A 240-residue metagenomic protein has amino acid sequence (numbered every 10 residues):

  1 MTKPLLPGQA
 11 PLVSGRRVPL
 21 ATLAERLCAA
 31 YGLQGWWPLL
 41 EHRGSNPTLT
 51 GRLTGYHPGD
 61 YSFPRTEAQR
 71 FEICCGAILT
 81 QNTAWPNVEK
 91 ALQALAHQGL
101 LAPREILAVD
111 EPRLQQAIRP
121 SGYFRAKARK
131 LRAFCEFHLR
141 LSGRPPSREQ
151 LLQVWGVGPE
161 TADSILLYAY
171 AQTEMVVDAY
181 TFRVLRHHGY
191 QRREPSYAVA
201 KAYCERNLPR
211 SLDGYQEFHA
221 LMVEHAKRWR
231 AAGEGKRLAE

Functional and structural regions predicted by a protein language model:
M1-R144, R210-G214, F218-E240: N-terminal polyanion-binding entry modules of DNA glycosylases/AP lyases and select other DNA-binding proteins
Q69, W155, A179, A198-A202: An alpha-helix initiation/capping motif
G76-L79, L131-E136, R144-Q191, L221: Catalytic DNA-binding helix-loop module of base-excision-repair DNA glycosylases/AP lyases
W85, L100, A171-M175, Y190 (+2 more regions): Alpha-helix boundary/capping and short turn/kink residues
L92, L107-D110, I118, W155 (+3 more regions): A general structural motif at alpha-helix termini
L101-A102, G143-P146, Q191-A200: Short, charged, surface-exposed loops that flank catalytic or proteolytic processing sites
I106-D110, L114-Q115, L151, P195-L208: Short, well-structured alpha-helical segments that form the helix of a local strand-helix-strand
A169, L185-R192, N207-L212, A226-R230: Short leucine-rich amphipathic alpha-helical surface patches
